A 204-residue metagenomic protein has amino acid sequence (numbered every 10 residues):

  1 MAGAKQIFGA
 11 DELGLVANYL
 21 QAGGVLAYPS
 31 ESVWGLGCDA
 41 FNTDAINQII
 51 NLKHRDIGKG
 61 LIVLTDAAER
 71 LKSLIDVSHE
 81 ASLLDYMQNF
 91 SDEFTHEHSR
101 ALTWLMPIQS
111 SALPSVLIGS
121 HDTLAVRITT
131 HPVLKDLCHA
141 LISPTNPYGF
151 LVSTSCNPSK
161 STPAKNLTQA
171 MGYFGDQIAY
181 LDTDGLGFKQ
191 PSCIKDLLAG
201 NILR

Functional and structural regions predicted by a protein language model:
M1-R204: Active-site-adjacent structural elements in enzyme catalytic cores
